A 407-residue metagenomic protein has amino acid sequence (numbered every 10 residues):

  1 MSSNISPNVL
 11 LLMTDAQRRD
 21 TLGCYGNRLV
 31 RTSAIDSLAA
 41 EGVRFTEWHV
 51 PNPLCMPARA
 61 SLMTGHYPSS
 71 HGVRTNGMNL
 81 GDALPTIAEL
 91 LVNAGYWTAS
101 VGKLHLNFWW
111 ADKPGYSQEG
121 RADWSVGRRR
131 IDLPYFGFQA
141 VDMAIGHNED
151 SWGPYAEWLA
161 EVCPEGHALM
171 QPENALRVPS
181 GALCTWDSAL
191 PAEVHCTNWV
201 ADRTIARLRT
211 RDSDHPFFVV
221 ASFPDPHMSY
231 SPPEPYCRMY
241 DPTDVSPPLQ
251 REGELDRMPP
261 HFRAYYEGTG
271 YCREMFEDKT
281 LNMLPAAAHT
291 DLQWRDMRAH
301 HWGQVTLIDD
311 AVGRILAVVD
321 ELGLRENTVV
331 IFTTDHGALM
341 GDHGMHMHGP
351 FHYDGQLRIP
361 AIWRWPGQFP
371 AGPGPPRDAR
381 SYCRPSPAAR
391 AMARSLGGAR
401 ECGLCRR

Functional and structural regions predicted by a protein language model:
M1-R407: Formylglycine-dependent sulfatase
